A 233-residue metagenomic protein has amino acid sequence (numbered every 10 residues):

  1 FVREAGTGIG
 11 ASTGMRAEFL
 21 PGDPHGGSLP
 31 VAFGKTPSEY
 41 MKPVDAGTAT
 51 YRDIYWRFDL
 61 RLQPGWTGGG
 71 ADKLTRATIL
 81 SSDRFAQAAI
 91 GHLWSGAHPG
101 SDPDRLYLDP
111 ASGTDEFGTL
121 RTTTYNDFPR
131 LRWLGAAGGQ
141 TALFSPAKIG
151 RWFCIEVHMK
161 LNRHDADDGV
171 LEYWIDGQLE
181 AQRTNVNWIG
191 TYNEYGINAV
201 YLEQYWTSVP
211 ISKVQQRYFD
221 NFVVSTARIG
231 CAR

Functional and structural regions predicted by a protein language model:
F1-R233: Low-complexity, Ser/Thr/Pro/Gly-rich disordered linker/stalk regions
